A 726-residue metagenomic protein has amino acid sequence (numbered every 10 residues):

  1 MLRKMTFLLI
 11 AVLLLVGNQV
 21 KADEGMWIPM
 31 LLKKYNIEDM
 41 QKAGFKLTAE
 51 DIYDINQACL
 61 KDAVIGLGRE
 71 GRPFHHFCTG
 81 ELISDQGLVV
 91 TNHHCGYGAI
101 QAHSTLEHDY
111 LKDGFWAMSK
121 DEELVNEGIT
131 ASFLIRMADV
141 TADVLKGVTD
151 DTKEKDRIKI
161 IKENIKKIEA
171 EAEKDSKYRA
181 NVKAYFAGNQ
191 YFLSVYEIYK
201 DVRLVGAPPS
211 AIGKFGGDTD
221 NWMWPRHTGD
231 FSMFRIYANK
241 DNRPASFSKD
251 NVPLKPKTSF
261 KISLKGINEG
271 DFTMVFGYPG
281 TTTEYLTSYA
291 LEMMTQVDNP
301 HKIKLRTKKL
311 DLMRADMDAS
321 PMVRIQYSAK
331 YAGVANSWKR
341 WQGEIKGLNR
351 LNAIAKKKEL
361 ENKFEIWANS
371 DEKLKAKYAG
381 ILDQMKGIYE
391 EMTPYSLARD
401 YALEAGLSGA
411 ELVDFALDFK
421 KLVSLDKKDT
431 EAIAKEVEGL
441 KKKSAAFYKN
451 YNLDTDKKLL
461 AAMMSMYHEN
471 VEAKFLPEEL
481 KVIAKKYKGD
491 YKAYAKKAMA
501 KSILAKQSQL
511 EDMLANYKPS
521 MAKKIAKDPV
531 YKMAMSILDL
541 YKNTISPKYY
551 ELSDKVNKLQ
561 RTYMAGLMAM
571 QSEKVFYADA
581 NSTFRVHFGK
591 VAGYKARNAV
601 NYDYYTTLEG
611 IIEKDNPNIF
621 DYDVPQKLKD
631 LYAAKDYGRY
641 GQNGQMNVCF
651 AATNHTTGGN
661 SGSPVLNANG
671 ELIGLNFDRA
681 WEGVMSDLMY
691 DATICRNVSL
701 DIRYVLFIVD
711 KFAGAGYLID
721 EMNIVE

Functional and structural regions predicted by a protein language model:
M1-F7: Bacterial N-terminal signal peptides that target proteins for export
L2, G17-E726: Terminal presequence/propeptide segments associated with secretion/organelle targeting and zymogen/polyprotein
L8-V16: Bacterial N-terminal signal peptides
